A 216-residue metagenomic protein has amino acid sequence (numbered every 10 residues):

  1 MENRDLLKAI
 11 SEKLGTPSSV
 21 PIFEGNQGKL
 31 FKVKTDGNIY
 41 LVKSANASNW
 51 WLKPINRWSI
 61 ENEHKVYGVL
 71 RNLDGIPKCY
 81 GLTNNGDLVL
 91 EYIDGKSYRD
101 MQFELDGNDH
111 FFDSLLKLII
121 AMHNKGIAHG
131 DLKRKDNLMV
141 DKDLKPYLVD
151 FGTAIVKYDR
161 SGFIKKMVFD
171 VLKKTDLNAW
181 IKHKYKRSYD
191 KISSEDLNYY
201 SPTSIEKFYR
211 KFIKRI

Functional and structural regions predicted by a protein language model:
M1-V20, Y209, I213: Juxta-kinase regulatory segment immediately upstream of eukaryotic protein kinase catalytic domains
S19-E61, G68: ATP-binding glycine-rich loop module of kinase domains
K32-G37, E91-Y92, D141: Active-site beta-strand termini and strand-to-loop segments that position acidic
N56, G68-D113: Conserved structural core of kinase catalytic domains
E63, Y67-L70, I119, W180: AlphaC helix (C-helix) of the protein kinase catalytic domain N-lobe, especially the conserved acidic-hydrophobic
S114-N124: Short C-lobe core helix of eukaryotic-like protein kinase catalytic domains
N124-V140: Catalytic-loop of the protein kinase fold
D141-I216: C-lobe/activation-segment region of protein kinase-like
